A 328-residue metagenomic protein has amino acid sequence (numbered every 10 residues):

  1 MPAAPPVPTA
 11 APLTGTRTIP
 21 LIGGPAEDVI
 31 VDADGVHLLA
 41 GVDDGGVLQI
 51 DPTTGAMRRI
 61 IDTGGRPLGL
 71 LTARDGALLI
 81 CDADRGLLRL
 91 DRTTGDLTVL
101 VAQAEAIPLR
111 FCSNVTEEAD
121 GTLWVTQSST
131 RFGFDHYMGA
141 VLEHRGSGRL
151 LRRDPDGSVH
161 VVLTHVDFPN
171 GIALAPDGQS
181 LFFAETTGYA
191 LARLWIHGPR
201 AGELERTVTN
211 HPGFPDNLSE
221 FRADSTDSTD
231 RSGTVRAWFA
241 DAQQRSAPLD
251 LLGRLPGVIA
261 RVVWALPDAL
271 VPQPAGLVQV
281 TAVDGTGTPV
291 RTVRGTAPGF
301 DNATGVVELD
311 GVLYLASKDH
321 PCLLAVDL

Functional and structural regions predicted by a protein language model:
M1-L328: Sequence-structural signature of mature extracellular/luminal beta-sheet repeat domains, prominently beta-propellers
